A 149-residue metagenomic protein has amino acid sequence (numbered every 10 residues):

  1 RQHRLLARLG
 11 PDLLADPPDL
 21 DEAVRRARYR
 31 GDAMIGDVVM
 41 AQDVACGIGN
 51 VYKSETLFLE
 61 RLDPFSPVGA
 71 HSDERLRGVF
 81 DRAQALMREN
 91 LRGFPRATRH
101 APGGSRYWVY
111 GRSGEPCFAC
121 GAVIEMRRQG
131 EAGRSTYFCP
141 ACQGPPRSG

Functional and structural regions predicted by a protein language model:
R1-I48, Y52-R61, P67: Phosphate/anion-contacting hairpin/loop surfaces
A41, Y110-G114, S135: Short metal-coordination and nucleic-acid-contact micro-motifs, chiefly zinc-binding Cys/His arrays
K53, I124-M126, R147: Short functional micro-motifs and their immediate structural scaffolds
L57-G111: A broadly conserved sequence feature marking short terminus-proximal activation segments in nucleic acid-centric
C117-C120, C139-C142: Short cysteine-rich clusters marking metal-coordination/redox-active sites
F118-R128: Low-complexity, intrinsically disordered Gly/Pro/Thr-rich segments
R128-S135: Short linker/helix segments within small regulatory modules
Q143-G149: Short metal-binding segments enriched for Cys and/or His
